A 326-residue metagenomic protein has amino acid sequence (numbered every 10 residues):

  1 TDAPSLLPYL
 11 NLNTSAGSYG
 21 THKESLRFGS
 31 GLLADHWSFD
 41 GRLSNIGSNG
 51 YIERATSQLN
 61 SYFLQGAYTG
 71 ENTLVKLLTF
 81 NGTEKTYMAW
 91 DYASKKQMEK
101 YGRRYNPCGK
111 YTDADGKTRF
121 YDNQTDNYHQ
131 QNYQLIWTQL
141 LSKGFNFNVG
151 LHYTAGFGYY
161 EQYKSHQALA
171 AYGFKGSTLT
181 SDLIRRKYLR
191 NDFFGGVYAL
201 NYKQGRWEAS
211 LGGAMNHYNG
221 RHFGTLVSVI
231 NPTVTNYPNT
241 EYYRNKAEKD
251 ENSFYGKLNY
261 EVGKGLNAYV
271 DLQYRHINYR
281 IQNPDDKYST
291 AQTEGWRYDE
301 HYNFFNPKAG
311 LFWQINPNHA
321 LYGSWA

Functional and structural regions predicted by a protein language model:
T1-N13, K23: A beta-strand signature from Gram-negative outer-membrane beta-barrel systems, especially the internal plug domain
A3-S5, L32-A34, Y68-N72, Y202-R206 (+2 more regions): A generic beta-sheet turn/junction motif
N11-S15, D40-S44, A67, L78-F80 (+4 more regions): Transmembrane beta-strands of outer-membrane beta-barrel proteins
S15-K23, S44-T69, C108-I136, S181-G195 (+3 more regions): Outer-membrane beta-barrel proteins
S18-G47, I52-A89, L135-G144, Q273: Transmembrane beta-barrel wall of Gram-negative outer-membrane proteins
A67, L74-Q134, Y160-L183: Acidic/polar loop-and-plug regions of large Gram-negative outer-membrane beta-barrel proteins
N127-Y288, P307, F312-Q314, N318 (+1 more regions): Face-selective signature of the C-terminal outer-membrane beta-barrel domain
F304: ABC ATPase A-loop
